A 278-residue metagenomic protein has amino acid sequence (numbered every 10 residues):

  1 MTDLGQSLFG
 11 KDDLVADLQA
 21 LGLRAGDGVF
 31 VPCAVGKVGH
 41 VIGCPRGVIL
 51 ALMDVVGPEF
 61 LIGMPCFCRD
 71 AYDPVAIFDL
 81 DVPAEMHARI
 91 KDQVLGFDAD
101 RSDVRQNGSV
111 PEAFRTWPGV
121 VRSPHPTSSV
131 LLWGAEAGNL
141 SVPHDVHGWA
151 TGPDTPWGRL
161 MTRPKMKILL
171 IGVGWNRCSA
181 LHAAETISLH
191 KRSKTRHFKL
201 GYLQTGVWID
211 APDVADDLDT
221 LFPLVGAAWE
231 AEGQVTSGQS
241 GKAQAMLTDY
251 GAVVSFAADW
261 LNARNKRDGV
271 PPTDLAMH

Functional and structural regions predicted by a protein language model:
M1-H278: N-terminal and secondary-structure boundary signal
